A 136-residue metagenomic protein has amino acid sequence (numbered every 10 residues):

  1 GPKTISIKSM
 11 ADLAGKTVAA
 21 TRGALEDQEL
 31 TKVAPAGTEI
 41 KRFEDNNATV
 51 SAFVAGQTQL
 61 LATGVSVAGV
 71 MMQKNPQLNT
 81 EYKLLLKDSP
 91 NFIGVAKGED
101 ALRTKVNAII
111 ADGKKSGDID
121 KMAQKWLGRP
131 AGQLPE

Functional and structural regions predicted by a protein language model:
G1-P2, G23-L25, D45-N46, A62-G69 (+1 more regions): Beta->alpha turn/N-cap motifs
G1-T17: Flexible hinge/capping segments at coil-to-helix
I5-S6, K41-A55, K87-S89: Short helix-initiation/N-cap motifs at beta->coil->alpha
L13, A52-V54, V106: Hydrophobic residues within well-ordered alpha-helices
K16, T38, S89-I93: Small-molecule pocket liners
L25-I40, T80, I110-E136: Ligand-binding clefts/hinges and TM-proximal coupling segments of bilobed small-molecule sensing domains
E29-V33, V54, Q59-K87: A ligand-binding cleft/hinge motif common to bilobed small-molecule-binding domains
G69-A111, R129-E136: Periplasmic-binding protein-like
